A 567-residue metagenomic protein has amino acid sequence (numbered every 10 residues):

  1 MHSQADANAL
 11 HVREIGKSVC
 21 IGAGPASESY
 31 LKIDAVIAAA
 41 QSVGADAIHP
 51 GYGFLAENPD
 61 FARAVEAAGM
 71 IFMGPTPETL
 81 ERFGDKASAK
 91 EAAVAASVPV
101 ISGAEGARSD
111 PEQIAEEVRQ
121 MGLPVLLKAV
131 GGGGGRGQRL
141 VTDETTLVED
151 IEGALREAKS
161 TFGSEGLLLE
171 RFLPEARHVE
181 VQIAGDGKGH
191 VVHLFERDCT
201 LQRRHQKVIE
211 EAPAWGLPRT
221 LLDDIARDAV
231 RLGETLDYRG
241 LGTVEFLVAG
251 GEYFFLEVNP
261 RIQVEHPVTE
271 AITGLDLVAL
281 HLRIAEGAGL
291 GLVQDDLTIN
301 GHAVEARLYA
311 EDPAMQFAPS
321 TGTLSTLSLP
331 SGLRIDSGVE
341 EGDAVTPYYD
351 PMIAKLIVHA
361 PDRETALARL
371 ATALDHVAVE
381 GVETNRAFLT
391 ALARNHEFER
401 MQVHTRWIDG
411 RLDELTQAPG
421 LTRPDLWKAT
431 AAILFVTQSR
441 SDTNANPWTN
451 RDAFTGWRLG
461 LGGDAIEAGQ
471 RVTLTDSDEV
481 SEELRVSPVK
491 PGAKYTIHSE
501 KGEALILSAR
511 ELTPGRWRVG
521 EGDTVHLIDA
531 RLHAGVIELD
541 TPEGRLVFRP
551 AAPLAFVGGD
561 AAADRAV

Functional and structural regions predicted by a protein language model:
M1-V244, V248-E265: N-terminal beta-alpha lobe that positions the nucleotide/phosphoryl donor in ATP/NTP-coupled carboxylate activation
C20, H49, L126, R139-L140 (+20 more regions): Structured core elements
A47, A56-A64, E305, H404 (+1 more regions): Structured, non-catalytic alpha/beta "coupling" segments that mediate domain-domain communication and provide generic
I114, A154-L155, L167-L168, H178-V181 (+7 more regions): Glycine-rich, charged/polar anion/phosphate-binding loops that engage phosphate groups from diverse ligands
A176, G251, T475-S481, E500-A504 (+2 more regions): Glycine-centered tight beta-turn/hairpin loop motif at sheet-sheet or coil-to-beta transitions
P267-E503: Catalytic cores of soluble metabolic enzymes centered on carboxylation/carboxyl-transfer
S487-L527, G535: Conserved nucleotide-binding/hydrolysis modules and their immediate coupling elements across P-loop/ASCE NTPase motors
A551-V567: Acidic, low-complexity mobile loops and tails
